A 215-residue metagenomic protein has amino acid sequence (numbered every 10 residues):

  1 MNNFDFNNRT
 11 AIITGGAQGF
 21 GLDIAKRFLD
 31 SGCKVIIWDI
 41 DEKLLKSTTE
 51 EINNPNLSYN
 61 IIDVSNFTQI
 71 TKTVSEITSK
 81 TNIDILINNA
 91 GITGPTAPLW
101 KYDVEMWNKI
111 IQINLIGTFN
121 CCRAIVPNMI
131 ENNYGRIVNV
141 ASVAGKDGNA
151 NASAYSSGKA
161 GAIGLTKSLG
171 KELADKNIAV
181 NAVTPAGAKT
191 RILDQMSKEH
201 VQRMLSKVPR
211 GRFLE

Functional and structural regions predicted by a protein language model:
F4-V35: Canonical Rossmann dinucleotide-binding motif of NAD(H)/NADP(H)-dependent dehydrogenases/reductases, specifically
A97-L99, M106-N108, L193, H200-M204: Substrate-binding pocket helix/loop in short-chain dehydrogenase/reductase
W100, D147-S153, D175-K176, G211: Active-site loop immediately N-terminal to the catalytic Tyr-X3-Lys motif of short-chain dehydrogenase/reductase
W100-F119, Y134, V138, A162 (+1 more regions): Catalytic Tyr-X3-Lys loop
C122, G158, T166: Active-site helix of classical SDR
P127, K171-D175: Alpha-helical segment proximal to the catalytic Tyr-Lys
S142: Residue(s) in the substrate-gating loop at a strand-loop-helix junction that position the organic substrate next
V208-E215: A conserved structural motif in NAD(P)-dependent oxidoreductases
